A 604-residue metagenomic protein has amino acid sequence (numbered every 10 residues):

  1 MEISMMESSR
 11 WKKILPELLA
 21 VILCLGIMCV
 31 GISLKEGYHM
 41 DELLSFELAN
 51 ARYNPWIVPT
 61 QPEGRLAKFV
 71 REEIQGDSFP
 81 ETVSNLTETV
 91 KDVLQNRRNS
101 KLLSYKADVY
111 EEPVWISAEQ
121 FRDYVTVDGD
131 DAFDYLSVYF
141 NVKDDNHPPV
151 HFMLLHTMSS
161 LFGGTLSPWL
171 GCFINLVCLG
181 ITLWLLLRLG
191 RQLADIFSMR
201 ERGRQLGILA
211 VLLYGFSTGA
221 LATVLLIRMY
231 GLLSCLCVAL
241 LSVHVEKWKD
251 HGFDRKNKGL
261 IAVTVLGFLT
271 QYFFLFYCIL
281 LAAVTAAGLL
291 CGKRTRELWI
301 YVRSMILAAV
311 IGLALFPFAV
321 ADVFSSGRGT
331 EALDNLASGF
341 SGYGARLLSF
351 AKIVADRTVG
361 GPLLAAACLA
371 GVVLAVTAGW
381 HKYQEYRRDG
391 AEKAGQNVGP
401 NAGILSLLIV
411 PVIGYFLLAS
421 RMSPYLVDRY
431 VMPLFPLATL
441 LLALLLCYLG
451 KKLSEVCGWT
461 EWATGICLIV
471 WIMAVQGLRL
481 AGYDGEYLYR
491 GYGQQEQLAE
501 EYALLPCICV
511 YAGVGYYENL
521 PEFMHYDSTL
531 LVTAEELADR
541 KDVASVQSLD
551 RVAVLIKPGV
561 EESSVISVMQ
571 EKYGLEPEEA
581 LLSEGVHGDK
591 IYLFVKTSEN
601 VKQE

Functional and structural regions predicted by a protein language model:
E2, L241-L260, T264, F276-V310: Perimembrane helix-loop-helix junctions
L19-V21, A262, L446-R479: Signature aromatic-anchored transmembrane alpha helix within multi-pass, membrane-resident enzymes that catalyze glycan
D41, G231-L236, A402-V412, S420-S454: Hydrophobic/aromatic-rich transmembrane helices and adjacent perimembrane loops
N50-H147, L161-F162: Interfacial juxtamembrane loops and adjacent helix segments that form the catalytic/substrate-binding surfaces
T157, L185, L212, F216 (+3 more regions): Specific aromatic-rich, kink-prone transmembrane helix
L170-S198, A239: Transmembrane-helix motifs of polytopic, lipid-linked glycan transferases
I208-V211, G215, G259, T264 (+4 more regions): Transmembrane alpha-helix segments characteristic of polytopic inner-membrane glycan-assembly/cell-envelope
V470-L531, E535: Membrane-embedded, lumen/periplasm-facing catalytic core of multi-pass transferases that use lipid-linked donors
